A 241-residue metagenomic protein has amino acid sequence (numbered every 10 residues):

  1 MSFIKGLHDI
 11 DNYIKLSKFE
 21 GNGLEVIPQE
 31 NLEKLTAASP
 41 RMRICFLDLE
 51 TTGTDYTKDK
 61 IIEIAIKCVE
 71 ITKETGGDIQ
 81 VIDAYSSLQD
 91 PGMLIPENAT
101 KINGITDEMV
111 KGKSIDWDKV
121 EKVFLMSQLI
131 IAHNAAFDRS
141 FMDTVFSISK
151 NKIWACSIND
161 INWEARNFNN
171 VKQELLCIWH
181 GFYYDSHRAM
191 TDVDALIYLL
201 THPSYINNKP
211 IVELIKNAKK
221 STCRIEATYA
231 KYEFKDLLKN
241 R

Functional and structural regions predicted by a protein language model:
M1-L35, H202-R241: Acidic two-metal-ion nuclease catalytic site recognized across multiple nuclease folds, prominently DnaQ/RNase D-T
S2-I153, R166-S186: Conserved non-catalytic scaffold segment of RNase H-like nuclease domains
D83, D107, N159-I161, I225: Short, contiguous strand/loop micro-motifs
V145, W163, W179, L199-I206: Active-site catalytic microenvironments for nucleophilic, acid-base chemistry
N151-I161: Short, acidic/small-residue loops that bind anionic groups at enzyme active sites
T191-L200: Acidic, divalent-metal-coordinating active-site segment for phosphoryl/phosphodiester hydrolysis, typified by short
